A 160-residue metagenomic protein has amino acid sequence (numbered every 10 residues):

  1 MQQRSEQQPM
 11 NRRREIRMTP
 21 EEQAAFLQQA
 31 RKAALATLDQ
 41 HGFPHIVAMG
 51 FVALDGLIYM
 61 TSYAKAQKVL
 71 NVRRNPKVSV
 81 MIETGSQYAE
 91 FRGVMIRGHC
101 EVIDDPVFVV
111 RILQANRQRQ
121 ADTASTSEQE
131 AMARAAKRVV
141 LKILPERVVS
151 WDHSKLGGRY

Functional and structural regions predicted by a protein language model:
M1-M18, Y88-Y160: Charged, gly/pro-rich active-site loop segments
Q8-A34: Short, basic/aromatic recognition patches
L27-Q28, R73-R74, R134: Alpha-helix boundary recognition
Q28, P44-I46, A89, A136: Short, solvent-exposed coil/turn segments
A30-A64, V72, V80-E83, V94: Short beta-strand segments
